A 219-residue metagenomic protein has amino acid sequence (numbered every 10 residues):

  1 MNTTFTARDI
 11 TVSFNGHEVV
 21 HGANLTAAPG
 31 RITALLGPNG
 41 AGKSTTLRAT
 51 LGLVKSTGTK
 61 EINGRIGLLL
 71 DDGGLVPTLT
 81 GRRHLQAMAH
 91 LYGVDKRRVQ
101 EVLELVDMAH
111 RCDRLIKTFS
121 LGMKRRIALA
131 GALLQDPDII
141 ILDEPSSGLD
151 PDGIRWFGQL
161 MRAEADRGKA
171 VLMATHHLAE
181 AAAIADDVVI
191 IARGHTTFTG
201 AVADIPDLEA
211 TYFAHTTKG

Functional and structural regions predicted by a protein language model:
F5-A7, V20-G22: Conserved structural motif at the start of ABC-family nucleotide-binding domains
L51: Helix-to-loop junction immediately C-terminal to a conserved catalytic motif
Q86, H90, K96-R111: Conserved ABC ATPase "signature" region
I140-E144: Catalytic Walker B motif of ABC-type/P-loop ATPase nucleotide-binding domains
A181-A183: A short, surface-exposed alpha-helical micro-motif characterized by mixed small hydrophobic and charged/polar residues
